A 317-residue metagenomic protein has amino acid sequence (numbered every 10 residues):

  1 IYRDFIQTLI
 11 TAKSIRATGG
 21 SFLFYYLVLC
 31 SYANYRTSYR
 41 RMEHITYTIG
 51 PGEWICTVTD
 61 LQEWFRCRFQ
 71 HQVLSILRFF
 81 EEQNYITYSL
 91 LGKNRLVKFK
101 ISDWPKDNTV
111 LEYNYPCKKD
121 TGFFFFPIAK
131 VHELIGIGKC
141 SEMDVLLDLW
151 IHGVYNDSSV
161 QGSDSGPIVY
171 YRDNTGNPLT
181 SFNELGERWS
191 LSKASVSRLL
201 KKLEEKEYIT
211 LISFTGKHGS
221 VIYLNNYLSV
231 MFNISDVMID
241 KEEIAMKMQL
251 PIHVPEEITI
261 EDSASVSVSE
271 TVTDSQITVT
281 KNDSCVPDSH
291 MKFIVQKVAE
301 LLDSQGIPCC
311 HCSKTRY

Functional and structural regions predicted by a protein language model:
I1-T59, K93-L96, D103-G176, T180 (+1 more regions): Short recognition helix of helix-turn-helix/winged-helix DNA-binding domains
F22, L74, F79: Non-catalytic DNA-binding core/recognition domains of DNA-processing enzymes
Y32, W64-F65, R188: Alpha-helical structural context
L61-Q62, L185: Short alpha-helical "recognition helix" segments of helix-turn-helix
C67-R68, L191: The short coil/loop that forms the "turn" connecting the two helices of the helix-turn-helix
Q70-H71, A194: Key DNA-contact positions within bacterial/archaeal DNA-binding proteins
L77-G92, G138-E142, D157-S159, D164-P167 (+1 more regions): Electrostatic interaction modules used in gene-expression and signaling proteins
F99-S102, I222-Y223: Histidine-centered divalent-metal-coordination microenvironment in nucleic-acid enzymes
